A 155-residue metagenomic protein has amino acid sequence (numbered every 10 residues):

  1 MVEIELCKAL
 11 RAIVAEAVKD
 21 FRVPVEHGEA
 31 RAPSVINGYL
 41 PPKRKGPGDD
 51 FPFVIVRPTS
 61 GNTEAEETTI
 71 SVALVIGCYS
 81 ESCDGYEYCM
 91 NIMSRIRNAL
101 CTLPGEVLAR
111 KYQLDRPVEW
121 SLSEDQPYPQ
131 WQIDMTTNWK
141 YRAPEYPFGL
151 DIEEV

Functional and structural regions predicted by a protein language model:
M1-A65, G149-V155: Small/polar-rich, solvent-exposed N-terminal microdomains that initiate assembly or binding
I4, K8, E87-M90, S94: Generic alpha-helical secondary structure signal
D50-P52, E66-V72, P127-M135: Residues at beta-strand starts and edge strands
I55-E81: Active-site-adjacent structural patch at catalytic or cofactor/ligand-binding sites
A65, C83-G85, R142-Y146: Intrinsically disordered, low-complexity acidic/polar segments
S71, C89-N91, F148-V155: Short intrinsically disordered coil segments
Y79-C89: Short histidine-centered catalytic/ligand-binding loop motif
M90-F148: Acidic-leaning, charged glycine-interspersed low-complexity segments
